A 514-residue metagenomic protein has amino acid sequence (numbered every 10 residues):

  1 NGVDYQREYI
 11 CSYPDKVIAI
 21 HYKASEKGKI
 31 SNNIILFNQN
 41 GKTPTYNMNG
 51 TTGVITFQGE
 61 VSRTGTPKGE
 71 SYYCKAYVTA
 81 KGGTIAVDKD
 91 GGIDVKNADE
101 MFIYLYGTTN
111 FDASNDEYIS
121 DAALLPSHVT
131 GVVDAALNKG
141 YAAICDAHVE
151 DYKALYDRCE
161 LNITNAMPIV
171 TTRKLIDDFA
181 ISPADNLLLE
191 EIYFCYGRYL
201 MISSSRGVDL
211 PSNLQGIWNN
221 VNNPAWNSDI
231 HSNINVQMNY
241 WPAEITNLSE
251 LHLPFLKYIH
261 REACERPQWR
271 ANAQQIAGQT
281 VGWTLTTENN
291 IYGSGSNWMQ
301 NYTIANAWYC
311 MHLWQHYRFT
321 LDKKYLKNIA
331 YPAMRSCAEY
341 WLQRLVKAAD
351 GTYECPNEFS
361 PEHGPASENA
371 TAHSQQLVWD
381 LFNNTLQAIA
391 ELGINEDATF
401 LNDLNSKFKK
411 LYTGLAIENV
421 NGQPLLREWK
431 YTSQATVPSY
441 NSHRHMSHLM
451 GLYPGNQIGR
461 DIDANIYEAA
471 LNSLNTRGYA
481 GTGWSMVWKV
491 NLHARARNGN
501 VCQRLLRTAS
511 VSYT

Functional and structural regions predicted by a protein language model:
N1-N297, Q315-Y317, A348, Y353 (+4 more regions): Aromatic-residue-lined binding/catalytic grooves and analogous aromatic/hydrophobic interfacial grooves in multimeric
N235, Y302-H316, I329-Q343, S485 (+1 more regions): Extended, hydrophobic alpha-helical segments in both membrane/secreted and soluble proteins
F255, A330, C337, I466-A469 (+1 more regions): Alpha-helical solenoid repeat scaffolds, predominantly canonical TPR units
S336-E391: Acidic/histidine-rich catalytic neighborhood
T514: Conserved small/polar residues in nucleotide/adenosyl-binding loops
